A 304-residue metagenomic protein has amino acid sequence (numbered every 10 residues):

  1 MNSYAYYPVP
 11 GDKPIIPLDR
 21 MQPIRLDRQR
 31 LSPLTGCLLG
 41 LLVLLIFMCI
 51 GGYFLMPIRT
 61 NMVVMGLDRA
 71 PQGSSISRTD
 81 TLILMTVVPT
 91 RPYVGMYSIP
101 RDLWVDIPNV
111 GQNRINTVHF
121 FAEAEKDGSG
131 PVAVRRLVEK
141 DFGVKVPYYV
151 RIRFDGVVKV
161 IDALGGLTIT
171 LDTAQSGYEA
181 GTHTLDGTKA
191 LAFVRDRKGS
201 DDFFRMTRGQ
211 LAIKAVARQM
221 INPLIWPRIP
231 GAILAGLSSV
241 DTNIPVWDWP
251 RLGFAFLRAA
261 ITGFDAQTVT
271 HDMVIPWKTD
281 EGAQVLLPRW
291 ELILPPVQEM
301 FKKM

Functional and structural regions predicted by a protein language model:
N2-M304: Non-catalytic, solvent-exposed segments at the cell envelope interface
